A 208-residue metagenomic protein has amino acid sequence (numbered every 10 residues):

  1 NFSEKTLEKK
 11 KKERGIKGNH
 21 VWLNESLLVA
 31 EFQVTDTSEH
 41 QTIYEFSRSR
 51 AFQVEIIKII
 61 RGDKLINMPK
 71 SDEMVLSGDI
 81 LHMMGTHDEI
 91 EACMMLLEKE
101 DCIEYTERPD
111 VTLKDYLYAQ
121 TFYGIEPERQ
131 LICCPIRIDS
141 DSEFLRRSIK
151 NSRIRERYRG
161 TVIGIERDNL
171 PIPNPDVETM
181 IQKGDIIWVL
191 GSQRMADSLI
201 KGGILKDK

Functional and structural regions predicted by a protein language model:
N1-K208: Cytosolic regulatory regions of ion transport systems
